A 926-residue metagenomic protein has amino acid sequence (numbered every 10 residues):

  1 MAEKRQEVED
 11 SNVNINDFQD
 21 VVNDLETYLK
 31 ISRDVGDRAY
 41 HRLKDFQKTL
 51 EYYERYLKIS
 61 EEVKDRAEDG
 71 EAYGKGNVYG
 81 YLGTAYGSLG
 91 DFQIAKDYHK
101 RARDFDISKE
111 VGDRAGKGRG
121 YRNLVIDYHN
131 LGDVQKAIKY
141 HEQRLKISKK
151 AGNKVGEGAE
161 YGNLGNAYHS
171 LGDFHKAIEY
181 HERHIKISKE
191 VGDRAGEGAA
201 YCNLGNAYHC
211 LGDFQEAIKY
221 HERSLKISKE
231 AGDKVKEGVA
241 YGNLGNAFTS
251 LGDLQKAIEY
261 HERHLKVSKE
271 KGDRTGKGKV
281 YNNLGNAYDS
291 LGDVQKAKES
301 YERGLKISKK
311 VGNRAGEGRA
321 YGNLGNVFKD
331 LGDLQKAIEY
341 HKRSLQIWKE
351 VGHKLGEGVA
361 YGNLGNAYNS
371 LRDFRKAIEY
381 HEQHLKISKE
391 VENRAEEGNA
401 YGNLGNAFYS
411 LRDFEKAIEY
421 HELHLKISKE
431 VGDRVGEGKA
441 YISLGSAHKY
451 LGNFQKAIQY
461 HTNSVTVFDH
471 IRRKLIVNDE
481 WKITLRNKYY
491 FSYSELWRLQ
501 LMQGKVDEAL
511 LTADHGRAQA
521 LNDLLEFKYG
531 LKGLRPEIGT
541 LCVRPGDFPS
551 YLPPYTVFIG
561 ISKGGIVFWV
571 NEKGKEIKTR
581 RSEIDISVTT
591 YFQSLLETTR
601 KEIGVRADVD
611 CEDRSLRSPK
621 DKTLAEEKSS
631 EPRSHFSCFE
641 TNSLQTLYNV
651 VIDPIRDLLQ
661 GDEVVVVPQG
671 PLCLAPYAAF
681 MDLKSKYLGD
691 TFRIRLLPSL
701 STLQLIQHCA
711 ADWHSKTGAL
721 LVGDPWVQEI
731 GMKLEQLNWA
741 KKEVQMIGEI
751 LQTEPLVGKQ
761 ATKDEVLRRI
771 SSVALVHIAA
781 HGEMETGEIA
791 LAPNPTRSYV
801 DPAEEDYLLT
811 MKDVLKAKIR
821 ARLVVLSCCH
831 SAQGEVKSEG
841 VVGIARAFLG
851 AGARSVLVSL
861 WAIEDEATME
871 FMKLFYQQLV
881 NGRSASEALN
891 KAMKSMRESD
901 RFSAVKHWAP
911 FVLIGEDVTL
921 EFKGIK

Functional and structural regions predicted by a protein language model:
F18, L25, Y53, S60 (+21 more regions): Hydrophobic/aromatic packing residues within the alpha-helices of TPR/SEL1-like helical repeat arrays
V22, E62-D65, K109-D113, K150-N153 (+9 more regions): Short coil/turn linkers that connect adjacent helices within long alpha-helical scaffolds, especially alpha-solenoid
K30-R42, Y73-S88, A115-N130, G156-S170 (+9 more regions): Conserved alpha-helical positions within TPR/SEL1-like repeat arrays
S32, Y40, S60, Y86 (+19 more regions): Eukaryotic all-alpha helical interaction scaffolds
K271, E339, Q346-G356, N363 (+9 more regions): Alpha-helical solenoid repeat scaffolds used for protein-protein interaction
I538-E597, D610-K926: Catalytic cores of enzymes
